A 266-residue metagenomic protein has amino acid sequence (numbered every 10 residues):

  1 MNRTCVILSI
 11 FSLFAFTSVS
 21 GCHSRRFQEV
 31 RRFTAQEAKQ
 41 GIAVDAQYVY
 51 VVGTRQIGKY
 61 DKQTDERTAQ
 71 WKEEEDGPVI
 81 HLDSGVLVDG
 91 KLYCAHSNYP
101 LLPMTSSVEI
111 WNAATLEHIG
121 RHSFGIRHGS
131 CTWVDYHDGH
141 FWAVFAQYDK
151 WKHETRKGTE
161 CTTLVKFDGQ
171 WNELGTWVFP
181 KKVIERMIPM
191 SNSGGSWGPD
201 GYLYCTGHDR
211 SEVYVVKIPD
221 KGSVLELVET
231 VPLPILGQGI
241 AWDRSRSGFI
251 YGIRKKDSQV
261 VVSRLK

Functional and structural regions predicted by a protein language model:
V30-A35, K72-G77, H122-R127, V178-I188 (+1 more regions): Surface loop/turn motifs at the tips and blade-to-blade linkers of beta-strand repeat domains
R31-R55, H81: Beta-strand-rich domains and repeat architectures in extracellular enzymes and scaffolds, especially beta-propellers
E37-G41, P78-S84, R127-Y136, M187-G194 (+1 more regions): Repeated scaffold domains used in trafficking and secretory/extracellular systems, primarily beta-propellers
V44-A46, L87-D89, Y136-D138, W197-D200 (+1 more regions): Residue-level detector of Asp-centered blade-edge/turn motifs that repeat once per structural unit in beta-propeller
Y48-V51, L92-Y93, F141-A143, L203-C205 (+1 more regions): Conserved beta-propeller blade signature
E66-Y99, T105: Blade-loop segments of beta-propeller domains
A95-T105, V144-C161, V262: Short, conserved, GDST-rich strand-edge loop motifs in beta-rich repeat architectures
T105-A114, G158-W171, V215-I218: Beta-propeller blade signature
